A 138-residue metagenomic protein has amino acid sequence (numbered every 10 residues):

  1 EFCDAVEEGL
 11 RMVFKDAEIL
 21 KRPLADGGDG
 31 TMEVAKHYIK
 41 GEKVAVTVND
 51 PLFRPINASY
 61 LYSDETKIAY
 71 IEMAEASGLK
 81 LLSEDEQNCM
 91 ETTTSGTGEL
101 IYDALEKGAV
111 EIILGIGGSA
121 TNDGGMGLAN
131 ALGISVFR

Functional and structural regions predicted by a protein language model:
E1-I116, A120-R138: N-terminal loops that bind phosphate or other acidic moieties and the adjacent beta-alpha structural core
